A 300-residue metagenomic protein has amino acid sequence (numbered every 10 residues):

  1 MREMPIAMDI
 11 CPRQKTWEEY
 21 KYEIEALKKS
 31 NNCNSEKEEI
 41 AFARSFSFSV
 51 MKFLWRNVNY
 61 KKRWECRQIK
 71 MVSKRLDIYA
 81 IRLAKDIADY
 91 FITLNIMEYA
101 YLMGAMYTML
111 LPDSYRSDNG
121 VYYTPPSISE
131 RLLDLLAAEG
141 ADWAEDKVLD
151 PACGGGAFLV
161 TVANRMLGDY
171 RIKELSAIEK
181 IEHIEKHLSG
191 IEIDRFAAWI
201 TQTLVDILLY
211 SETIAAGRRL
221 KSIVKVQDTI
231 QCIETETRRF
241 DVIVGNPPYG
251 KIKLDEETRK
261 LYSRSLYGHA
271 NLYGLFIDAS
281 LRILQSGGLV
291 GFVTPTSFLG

Functional and structural regions predicted by a protein language model:
R2-D113: A short N-terminal interaction module
K62-Y90, L94, E98-G300: SAM-dependent methyltransferase catalytic region
